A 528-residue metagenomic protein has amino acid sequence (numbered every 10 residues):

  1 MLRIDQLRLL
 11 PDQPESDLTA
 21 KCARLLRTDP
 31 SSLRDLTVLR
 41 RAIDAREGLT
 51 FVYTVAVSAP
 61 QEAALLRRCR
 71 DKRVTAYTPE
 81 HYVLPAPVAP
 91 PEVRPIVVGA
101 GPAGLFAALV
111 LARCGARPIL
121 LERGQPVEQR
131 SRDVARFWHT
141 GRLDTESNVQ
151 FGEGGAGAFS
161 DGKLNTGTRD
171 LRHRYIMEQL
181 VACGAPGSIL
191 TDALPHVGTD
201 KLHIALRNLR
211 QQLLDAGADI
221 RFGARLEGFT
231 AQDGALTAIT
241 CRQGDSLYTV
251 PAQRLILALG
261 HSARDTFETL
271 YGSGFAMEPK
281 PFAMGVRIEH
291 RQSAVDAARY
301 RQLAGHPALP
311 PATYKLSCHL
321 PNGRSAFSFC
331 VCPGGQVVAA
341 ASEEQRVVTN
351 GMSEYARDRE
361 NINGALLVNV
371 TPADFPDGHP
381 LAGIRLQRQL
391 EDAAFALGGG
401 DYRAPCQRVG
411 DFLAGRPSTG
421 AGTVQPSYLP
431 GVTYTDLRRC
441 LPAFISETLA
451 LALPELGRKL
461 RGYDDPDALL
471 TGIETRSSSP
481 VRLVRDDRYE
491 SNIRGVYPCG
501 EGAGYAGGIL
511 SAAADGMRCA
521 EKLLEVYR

Functional and structural regions predicted by a protein language model:
M1-L49, V55-R528: Residues forming the flavin
